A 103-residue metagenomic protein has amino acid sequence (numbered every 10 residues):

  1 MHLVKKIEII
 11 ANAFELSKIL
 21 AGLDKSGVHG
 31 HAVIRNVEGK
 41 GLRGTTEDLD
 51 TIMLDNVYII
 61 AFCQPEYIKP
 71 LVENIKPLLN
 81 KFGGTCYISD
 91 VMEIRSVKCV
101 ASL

Functional and structural regions predicted by a protein language model:
M1-L103: Positively charged, small/polar-rich N-terminal and surface patches that mediate targeting and assembly and bind
